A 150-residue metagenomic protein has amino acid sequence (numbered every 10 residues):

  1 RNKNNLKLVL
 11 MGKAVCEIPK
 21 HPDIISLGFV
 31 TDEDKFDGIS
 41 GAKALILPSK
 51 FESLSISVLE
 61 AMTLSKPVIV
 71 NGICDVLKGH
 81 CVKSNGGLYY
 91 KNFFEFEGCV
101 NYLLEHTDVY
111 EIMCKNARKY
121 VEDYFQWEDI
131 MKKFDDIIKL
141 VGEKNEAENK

Functional and structural regions predicted by a protein language model:
G12-F36: Nucleotide-activated donor-binding/catalytic signature segment of Leloir-type glycosyltransferases, i.e., the conserved
A14-C16, W127-K150: C-terminal alpha-helical cap of glycosyltransferases
F29-V30, D37-A42, C81: Short alpha-helical donor nucleotide-sugar binding micro-motif in glycosyltransferases
L45-I46, L88: A short hydrophobic beta-strand element within the catalytic core of glycosyltransferases that build diverse glycans
K50: Aromatic "clamp/platform" in nucleotide-sugar-dependent glycosyltransferases that forms part of the donor/acceptor
P67-N71: Short hydrophobic beta-strand element within catalytic cores of glycosyltransferases and related nucleotide-activated
K78-N101: Change "using UDP/GDP/dTDP sugars" to "using nucleotide sugars
Y102, V109-D123, K133-D136: A short, well-ordered alpha-helix in the C-terminal region of glycosyltransferases
